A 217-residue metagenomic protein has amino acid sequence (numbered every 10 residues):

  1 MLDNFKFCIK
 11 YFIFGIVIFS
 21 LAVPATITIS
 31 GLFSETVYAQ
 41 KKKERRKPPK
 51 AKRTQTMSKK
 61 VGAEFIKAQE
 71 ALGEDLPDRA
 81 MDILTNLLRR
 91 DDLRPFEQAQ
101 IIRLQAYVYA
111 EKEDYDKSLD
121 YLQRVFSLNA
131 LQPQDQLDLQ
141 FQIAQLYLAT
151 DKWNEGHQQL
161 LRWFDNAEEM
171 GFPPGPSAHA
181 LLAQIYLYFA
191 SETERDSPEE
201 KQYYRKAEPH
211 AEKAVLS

Functional and structural regions predicted by a protein language model:
M1-K10: N-terminal secretory signal peptides that target proteins for export/translocation
I27-D120, Q132-D138, S191: N-terminal leader/linker segments that initiate helical-solenoid repeat arrays
K60, Q98, Q136, G175-P176 (+2 more regions): Residues that mark the junctions of alpha-helical repeat units in TPR/alpha-solenoid scaffolds
K67, Q105, I143, L182-Q184 (+1 more regions): Structural register within alpha-helical repeat arrays
L72-G73, A110, L148, L187 (+1 more regions): Hydrophobic/aromatic side-chain positions at a characteristic register within alpha-helices of tetratricopeptide repeats
T85-R89, Q123-L128, R162-E168, P209-L216: Amphipathic alpha-helical segments of tetratricopeptide repeats
P95, E113, A130-P133, D151 (+3 more regions): Short coil/turn linking the two alpha-helices of tandem helical-hairpin repeats
